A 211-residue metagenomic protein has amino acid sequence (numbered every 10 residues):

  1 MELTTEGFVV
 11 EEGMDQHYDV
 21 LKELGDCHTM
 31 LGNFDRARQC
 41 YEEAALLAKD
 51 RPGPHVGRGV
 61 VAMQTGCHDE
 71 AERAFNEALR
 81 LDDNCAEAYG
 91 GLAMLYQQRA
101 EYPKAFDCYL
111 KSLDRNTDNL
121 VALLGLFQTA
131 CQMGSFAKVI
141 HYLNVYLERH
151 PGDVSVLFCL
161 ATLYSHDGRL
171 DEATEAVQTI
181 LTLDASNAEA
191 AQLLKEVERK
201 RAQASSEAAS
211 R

Functional and structural regions predicted by a protein language model:
E2, L31-E43, T65-E77, Q98-K111 (+3 more regions): Structural signature of tandem alpha-helical TPR/SEL1-like repeats, specifically the intra-repeat loop/turn
T4-V20: TPR-adjacent "capping" and linker segments in tetratricopeptide-repeat scaffold/adaptor proteins
Q16-L47, G53, G57-Q64: Alpha-helical segment of the N-proximal tetratricopeptide repeat
